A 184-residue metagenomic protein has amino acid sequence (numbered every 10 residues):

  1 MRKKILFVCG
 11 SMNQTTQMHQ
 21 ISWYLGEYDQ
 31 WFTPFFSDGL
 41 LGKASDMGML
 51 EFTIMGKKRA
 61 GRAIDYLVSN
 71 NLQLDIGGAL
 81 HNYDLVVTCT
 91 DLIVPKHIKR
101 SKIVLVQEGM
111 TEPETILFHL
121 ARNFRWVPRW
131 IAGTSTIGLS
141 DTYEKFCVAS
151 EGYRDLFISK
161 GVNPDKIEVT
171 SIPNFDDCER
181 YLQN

Functional and structural regions predicted by a protein language model:
R2-K4: Nucleotide donor/acceptor-binding cores
L6-L182: Active-site and donor-binding regions of nucleotide-sugar-utilizing enzymes
